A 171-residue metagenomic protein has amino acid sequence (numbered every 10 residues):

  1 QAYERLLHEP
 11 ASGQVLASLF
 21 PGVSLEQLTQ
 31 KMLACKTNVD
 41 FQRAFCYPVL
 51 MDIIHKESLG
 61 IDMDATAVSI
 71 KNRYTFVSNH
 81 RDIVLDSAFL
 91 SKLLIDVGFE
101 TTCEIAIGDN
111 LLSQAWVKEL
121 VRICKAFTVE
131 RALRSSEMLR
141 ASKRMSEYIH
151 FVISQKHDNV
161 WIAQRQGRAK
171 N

Functional and structural regions predicted by a protein language model:
Q1-Y74, H80-S91, I95, T102 (+2 more regions): Membrane-anchoring hydrophobic helices of lipid-metabolizing enzymes
D62-T66, L94, G108-L111, A115-K118 (+1 more regions): Catalytic micro-motifs at enzyme active sites that drive phosphoryl/nucleotidyl and oxygen chemistry
K71-S78, T102-A106, T128-R134, Q166-G167: Short acidic, glycine/Ser/Thr-rich loop/turn "cap" segments at secondary-structure junctions
N72-H80, M145-N171: Conserved Motif II region of HX4D acyltransferases
I83-D86, Q114-A115, A169-N171: Short catalytic/ligand-binding loop motif for oxyanion handling, primarily in non-cytosolic enzymes, centered on
I95-F99, K125, V129, I153-H157 (+1 more regions): Hydrophobic/aromatic-lined pockets within catalytic cores
T102-E104, R140-K143, E147: Basic/hydrophobic alpha-helical interface regions
E104-A106, N110-S135, L139: Conserved nucleotide-cofactor-binding alpha/beta core module
